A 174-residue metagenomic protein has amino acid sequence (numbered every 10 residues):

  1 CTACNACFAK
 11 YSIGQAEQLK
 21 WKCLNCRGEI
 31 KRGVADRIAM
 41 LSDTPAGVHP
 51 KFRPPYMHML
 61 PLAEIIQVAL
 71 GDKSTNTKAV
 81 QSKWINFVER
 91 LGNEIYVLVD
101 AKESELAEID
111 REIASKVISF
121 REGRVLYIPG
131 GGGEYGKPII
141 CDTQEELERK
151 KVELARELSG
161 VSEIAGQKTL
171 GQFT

Functional and structural regions predicted by a protein language model:
C1-T174: C-terminal functional module detector
